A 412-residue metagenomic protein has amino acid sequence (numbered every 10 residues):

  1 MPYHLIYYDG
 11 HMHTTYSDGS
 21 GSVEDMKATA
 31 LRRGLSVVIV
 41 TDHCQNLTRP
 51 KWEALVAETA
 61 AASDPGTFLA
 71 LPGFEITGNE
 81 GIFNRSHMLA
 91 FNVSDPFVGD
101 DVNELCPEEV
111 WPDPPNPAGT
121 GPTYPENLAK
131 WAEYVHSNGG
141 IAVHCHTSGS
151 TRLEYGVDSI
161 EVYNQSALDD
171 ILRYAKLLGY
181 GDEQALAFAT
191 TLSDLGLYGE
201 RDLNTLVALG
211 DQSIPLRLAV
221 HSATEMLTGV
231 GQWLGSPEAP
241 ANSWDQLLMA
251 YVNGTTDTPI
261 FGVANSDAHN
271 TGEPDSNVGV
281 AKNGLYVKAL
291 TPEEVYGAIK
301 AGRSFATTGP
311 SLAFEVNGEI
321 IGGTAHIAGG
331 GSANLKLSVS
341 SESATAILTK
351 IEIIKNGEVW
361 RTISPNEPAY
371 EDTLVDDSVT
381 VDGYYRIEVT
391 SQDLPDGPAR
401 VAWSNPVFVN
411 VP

Functional and structural regions predicted by a protein language model:
M1-L5, M26, V40, G210 (+2 more regions): C-terminal functional module detector
P2-Q184, T191-S193, Y198-E200, P237-A239 (+4 more regions): A metal-dependent hydrolase metal-coordination microenvironment
W52-T59, S243-M249, V339: Short, well-ordered amphipathic alpha-helices
A54-A57, A129-E133, S137, N204 (+3 more regions): Polar/charged alpha-helical tracts
L55-A57, Q212, Y370: Non-globular, low-confidence helical/coil segments that flank catalytic cores
V56, L186, T324-H326: Alpha-helix boundary/capping detector
E104-P112, S137, I141-H144, S148 (+4 more regions): Short flexible/disordered coil segments
E154-R303, T307-L312: Metallocarboxypeptidase
